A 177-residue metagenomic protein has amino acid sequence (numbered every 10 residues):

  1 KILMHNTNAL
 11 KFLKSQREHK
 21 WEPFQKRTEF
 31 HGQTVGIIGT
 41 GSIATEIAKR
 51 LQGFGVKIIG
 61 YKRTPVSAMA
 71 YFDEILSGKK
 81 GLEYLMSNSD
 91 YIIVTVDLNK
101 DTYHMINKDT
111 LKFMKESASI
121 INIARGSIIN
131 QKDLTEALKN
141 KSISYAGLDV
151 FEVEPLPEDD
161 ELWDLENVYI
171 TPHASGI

Functional and structural regions predicted by a protein language model:
K1-T34, E46: Phosphate-binding beta-alpha-beta segment of Rossmann-like dinucleotide-binding domains, i.e., the NAD(P)
H5, E154-I177: C-terminal helix-to-coil terminal segments
R27-H31, Q52, K112-F113, L162: Short, flexible hinge/linker loops that cap or flank conserved catalytic cores
T40-G41: Glycine-rich Rossmann-fold phosphate-binding loop(s) that bind the pyrophosphate of adenine dinucleotide cofactors
A48, Q52, L138-K139: Gly/Ala-rich phosphate-binding loop of Rossmann-like dinucleotide-binding domains, activating on the conserved
V56-K57: Residues at the starts of beta-strands that form the adenosine-phosphate
Y61: The conserved SAM/SAH-binding core of class I Rossmann-like methyltransferase domains, concentrating on the hydrophobic
P65-E161: Rossmann-like adenosine-cofactor binding region
